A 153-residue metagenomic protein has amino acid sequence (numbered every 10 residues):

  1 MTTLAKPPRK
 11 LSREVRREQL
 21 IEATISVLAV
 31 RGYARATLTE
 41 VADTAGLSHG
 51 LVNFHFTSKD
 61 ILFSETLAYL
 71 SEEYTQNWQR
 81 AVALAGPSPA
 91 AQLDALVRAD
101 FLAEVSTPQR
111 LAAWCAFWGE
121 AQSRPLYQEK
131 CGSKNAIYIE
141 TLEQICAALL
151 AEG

Functional and structural regions predicted by a protein language model:
M1-V15: N-terminal intrinsically disordered/low-complexity leader segments
P8, T66-L96: Amphipathic alpha-helical linker/stalk segments
Q19, A23-E65: Helix-turn-helix
Q19, A23-V30, N77-A81, A113 (+1 more regions): Solvent-exposed, amphipathic alpha-helical segments
E22, A68, A90-P108, A112-A116 (+1 more regions): Amphipathic alpha-helical segments that line or abut small-molecule/effector binding pockets and mediate allosteric
V30-A34, A85, T107, E152: Short coil/turn segments at alpha/beta junctions that flank glycine-rich nucleotide-binding fingerprints
F56, A116-S123: Short helix-capping/turn signature of helix-turn-helix
E72-T75, R80, S106-C115, P125-E152: Amphipathic alpha-helical packing segments from all-alpha helical-bundle domains
